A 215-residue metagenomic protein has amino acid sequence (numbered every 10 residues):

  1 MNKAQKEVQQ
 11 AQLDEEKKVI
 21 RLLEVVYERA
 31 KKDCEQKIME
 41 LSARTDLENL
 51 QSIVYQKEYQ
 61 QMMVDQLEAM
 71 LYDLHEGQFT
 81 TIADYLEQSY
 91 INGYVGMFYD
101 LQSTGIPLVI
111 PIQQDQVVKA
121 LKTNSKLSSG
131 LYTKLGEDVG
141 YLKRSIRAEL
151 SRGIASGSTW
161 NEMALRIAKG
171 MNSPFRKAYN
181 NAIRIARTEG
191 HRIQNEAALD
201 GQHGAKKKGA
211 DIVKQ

Functional and structural regions predicted by a protein language model:
M1-R176: N-terminal leader/targeting and assembly helices and adjacent pre-domain segments
A164, F175-Q215: Acidic, glycine-rich two-metal-ion catalytic cores of nucleic acid-processing enzymes
